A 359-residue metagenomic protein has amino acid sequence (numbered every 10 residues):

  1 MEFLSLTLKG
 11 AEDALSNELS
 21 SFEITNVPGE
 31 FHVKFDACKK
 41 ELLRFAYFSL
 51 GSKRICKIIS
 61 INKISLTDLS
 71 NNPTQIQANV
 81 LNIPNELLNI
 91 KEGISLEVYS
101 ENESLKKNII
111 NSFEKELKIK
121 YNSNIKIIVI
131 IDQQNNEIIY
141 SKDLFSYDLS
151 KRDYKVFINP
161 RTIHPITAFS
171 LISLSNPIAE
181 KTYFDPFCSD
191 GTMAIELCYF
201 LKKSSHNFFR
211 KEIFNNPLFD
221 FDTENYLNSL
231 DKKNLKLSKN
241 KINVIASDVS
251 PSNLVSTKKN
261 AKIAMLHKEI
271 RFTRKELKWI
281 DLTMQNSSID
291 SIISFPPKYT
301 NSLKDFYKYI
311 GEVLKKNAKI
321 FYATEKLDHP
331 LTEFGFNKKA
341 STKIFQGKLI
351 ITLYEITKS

Functional and structural regions predicted by a protein language model:
M1-S123: Non-catalytic nucleic-acid substrate-recognition regions in nucleic-acid-modifying enzymes
S16, S20, V255-M265, T332-G335: Class I S-adenosyl-L-methionine
K40-Y47, N136, S146-S150: Short, charged/polar, Gly/Pro-enriched secondary-structure boundary elements
K91-I94, E180-K181, S287-I289: Nucleotide donor/acceptor-binding cores
I127-D148, E355: C-terminal edge-of-domain segments
I139-N176: SAM-dependent Rossmann-like transferase core, predominantly class I methyltransferases with a strong bias toward
I163-E276: Conserved S-adenosyl-L-methionine
E276-K308, V313-S359: C-terminal catalytic and target-recognition region of SAM-dependent MTase-like enzymes, primarily methyltransferases
